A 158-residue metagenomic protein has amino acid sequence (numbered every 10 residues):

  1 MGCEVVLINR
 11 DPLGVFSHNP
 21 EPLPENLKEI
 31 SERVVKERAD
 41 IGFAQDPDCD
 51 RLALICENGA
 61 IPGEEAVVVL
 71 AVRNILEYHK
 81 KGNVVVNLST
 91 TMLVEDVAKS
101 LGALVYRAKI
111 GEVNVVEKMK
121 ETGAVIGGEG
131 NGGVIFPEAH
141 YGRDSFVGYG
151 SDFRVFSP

Functional and structural regions predicted by a protein language model:
M1-F156: Phosphate-binding chemistry for phosphorylated carbohydrates and sugar-nucleotides
